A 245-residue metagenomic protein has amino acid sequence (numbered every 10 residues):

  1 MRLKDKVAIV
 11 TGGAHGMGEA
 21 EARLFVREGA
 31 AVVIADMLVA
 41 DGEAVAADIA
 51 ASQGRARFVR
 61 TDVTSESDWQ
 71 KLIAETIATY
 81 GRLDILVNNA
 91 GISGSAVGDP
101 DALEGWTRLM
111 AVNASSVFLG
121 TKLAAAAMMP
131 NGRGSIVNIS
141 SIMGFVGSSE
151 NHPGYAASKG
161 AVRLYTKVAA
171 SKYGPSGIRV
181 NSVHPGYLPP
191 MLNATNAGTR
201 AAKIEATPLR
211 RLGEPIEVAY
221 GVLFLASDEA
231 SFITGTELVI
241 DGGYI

Functional and structural regions predicted by a protein language model:
R2, F118, R211-I245: C-terminal substrate-recognition "lid" of short-chain dehydrogenase/reductases
L3-V33: Canonical Rossmann dinucleotide-binding motif of NAD(H)/NADP(H)-dependent dehydrogenases/reductases, specifically
A96-T107, K203: Substrate-binding pocket helix/loop in short-chain dehydrogenase/reductase
T121, S158, T166: Active-site helix of classical SDR
A126, S171-K172, S231: Alpha-helical segment proximal to the catalytic Tyr-Lys
S141: Residue(s) in the substrate-gating loop at a strand-loop-helix junction that position the organic substrate next
G174, R179, I233-G235: Short, small/polar-rich loop/turn modules that mediate ligand/substrate recognition or access, typified
